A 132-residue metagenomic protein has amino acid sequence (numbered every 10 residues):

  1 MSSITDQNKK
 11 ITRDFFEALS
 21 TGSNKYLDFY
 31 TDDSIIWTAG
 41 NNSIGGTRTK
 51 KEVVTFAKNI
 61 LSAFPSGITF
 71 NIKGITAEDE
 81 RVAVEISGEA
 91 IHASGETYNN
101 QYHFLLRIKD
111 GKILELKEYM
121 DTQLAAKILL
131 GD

Functional and structural regions predicted by a protein language model:
M1-D28: Short, low-complexity N-terminal intrinsically disordered segments enriched in polar/charged residues
S2-I4, S20, K58-D132: A beta-strand edge to alpha-helix "cap/lid" segment located at domain peripheries
K10, D14, D28, T55-S62 (+1 more regions): Charged/polar, solvent-exposed surface patches and flexible loops
T12-F15, K25-L27, S34, V53 (+3 more regions): Hydrophobic pocket/interface hotspot
K25, R48, Y98: Short, flexible micro-motifs
T31-E78: A solvent-exposed, acidic/Ser-Thr-rich amphipathic alpha-helical stretch
